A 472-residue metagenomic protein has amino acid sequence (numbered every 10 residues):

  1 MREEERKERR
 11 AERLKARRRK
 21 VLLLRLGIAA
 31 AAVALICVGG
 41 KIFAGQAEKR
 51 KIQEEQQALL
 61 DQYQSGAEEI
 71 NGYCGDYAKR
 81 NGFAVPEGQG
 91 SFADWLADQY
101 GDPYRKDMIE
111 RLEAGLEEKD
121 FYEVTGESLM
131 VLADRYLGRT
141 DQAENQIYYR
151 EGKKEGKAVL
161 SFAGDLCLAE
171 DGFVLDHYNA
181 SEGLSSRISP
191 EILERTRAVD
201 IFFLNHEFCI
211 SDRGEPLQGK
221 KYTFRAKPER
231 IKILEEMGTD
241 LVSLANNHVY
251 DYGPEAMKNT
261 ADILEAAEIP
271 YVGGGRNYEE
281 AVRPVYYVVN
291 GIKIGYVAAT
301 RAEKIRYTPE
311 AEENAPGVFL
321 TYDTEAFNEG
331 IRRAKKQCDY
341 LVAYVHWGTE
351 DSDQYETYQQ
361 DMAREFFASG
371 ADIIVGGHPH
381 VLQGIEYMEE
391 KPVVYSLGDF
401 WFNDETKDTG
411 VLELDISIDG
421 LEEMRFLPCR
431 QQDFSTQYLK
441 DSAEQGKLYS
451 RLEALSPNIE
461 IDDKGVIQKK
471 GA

Functional and structural regions predicted by a protein language model:
M1-S65, G88: Gram-positive cell-envelope targeting signals
R18, F92, Y358: Conserved acidic
Q46, R50, L137-A472: Acidic, metal/ion-coordinating pockets
A47-E118, Y122-G126, M130-V159, D176-R187: N-terminal, intrinsically disordered, polar/charged segments of Gram-positive cell-envelope systems that serve as
